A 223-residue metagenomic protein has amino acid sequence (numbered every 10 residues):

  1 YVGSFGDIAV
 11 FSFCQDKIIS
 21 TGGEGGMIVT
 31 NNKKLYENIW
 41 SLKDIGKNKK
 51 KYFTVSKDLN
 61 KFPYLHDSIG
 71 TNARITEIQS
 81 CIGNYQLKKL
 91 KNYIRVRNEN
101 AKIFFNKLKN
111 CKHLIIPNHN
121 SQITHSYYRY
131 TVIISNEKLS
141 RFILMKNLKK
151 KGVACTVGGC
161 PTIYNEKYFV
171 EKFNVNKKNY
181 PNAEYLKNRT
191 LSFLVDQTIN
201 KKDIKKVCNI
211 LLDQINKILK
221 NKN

Functional and structural regions predicted by a protein language model:
Y1-T21, F62-H66: Conserved active-site segment immediately N-terminal to the catalytic lysine that forms the internal aldimine
F5, E24, Y130: Acidic, glycine-centered active-site loop in nucleotide-sugar glycosyltransferases
I8, G23-E24, I69, N188: Alpha-helical hydrophobic/aromatic positions enriched in membrane-embedded helices and signal peptides
T21-G22, I204: Conserved beta-strand->loop/alpha-helix structural units within folded catalytic cores of enzymes with alpha/beta
N31-N223: PLP-dependent aminotransferase class I/II
